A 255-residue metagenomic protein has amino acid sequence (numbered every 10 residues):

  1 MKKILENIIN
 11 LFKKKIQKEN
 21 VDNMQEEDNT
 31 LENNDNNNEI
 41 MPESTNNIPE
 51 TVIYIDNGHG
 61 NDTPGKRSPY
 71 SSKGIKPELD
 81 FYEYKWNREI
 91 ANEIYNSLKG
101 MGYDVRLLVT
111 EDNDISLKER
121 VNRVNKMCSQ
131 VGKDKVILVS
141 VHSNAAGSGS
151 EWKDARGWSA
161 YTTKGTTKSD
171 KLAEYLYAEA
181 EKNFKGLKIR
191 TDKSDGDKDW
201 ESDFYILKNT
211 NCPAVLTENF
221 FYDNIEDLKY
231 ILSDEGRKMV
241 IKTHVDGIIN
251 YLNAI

Functional and structural regions predicted by a protein language model:
M1-E26: Short, low-complexity, charged amphipathic interaction modules
E32, N37-R123, G147, D154-R156: Active-site histidine-acidic residue metal-binding/catalytic motifs, centered on HxH/HExxH-like signatures
E50-T51, G100-R106, V131-L138, K185-G186 (+1 more regions): Loop/turn elements at helix/coil->beta-strand transitions in domains of secreted/extracellular proteins
Y54, S140, N144-G147, T191-I255: Active-site-adjacent mobile loop/cap segments within catalytic or ligand-binding domains
H59-D62, T110-I115, S143-G149, G165-K168 (+3 more regions): Solvent-exposed loop/turn segments at secondary-structure junctions within structured extracellular/periplasmic domains
R88-Y95, K118-V121, G157, S169-Y177 (+4 more regions): Extracytoplasmic/secreted envelope proteins and their assembly/folding machinery, especially bacterial periplasmic
L117-D134, F204-N209: Mature extracellular/periplasmic domains of secretome proteins
S169-D197: Active-site-adjacent substrate-binding region of metalloamidase/peptidase-like peptide-processing proteins
